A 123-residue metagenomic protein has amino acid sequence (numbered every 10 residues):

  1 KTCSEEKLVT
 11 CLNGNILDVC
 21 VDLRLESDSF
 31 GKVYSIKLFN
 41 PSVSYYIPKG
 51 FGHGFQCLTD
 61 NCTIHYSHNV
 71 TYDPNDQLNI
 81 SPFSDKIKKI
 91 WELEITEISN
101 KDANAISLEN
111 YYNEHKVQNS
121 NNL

Functional and structural regions predicted by a protein language model:
K1-N40, T59-N61, H68-L123: Non-catalytic, conserved peripheral segments adjacent to functional cores
L38-D60: Conserved metal-binding segment of the jelly-roll/cupin
